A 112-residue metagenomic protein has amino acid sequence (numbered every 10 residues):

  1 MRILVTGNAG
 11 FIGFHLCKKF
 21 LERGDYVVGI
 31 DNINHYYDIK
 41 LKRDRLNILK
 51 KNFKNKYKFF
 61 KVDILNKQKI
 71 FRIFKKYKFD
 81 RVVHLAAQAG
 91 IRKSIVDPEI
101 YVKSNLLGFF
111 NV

Functional and structural regions predicted by a protein language model:
M1-V112: N-terminal Rossmann-like NAD(P)+-binding domain of SDR-like oxidoreductases, especially those catalyzing
